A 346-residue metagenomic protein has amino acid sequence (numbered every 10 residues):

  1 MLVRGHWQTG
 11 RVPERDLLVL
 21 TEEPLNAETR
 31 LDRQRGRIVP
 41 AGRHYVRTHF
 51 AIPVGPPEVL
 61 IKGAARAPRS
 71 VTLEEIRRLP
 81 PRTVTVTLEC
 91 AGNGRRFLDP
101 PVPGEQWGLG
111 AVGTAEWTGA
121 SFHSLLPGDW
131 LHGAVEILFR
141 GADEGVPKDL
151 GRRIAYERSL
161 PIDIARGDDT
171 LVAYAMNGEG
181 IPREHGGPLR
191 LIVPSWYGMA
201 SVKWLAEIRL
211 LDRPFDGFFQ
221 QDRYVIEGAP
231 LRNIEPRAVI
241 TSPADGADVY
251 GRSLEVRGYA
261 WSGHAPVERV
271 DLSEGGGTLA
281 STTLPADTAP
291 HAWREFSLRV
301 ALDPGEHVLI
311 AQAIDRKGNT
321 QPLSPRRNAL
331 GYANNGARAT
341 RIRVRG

Functional and structural regions predicted by a protein language model:
L2-G346: Structured, non-membrane catalytic/scaffold regions adjacent to prosthetic-group chemistry
